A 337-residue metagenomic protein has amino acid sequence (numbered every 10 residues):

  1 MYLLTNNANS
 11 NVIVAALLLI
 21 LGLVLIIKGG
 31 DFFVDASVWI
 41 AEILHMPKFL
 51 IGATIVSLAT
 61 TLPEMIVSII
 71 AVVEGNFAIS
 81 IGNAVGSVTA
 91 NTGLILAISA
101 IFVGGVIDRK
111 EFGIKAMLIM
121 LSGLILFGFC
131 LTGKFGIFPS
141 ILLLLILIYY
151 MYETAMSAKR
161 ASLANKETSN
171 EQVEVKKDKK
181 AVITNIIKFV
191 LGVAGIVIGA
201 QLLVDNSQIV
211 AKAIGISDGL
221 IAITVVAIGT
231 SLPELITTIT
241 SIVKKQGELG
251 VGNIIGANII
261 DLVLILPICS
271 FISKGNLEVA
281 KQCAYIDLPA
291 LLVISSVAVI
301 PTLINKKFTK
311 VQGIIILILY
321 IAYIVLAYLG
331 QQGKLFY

Functional and structural regions predicted by a protein language model:
M1-Y337: Hydrophobic alpha-helical segments, chiefly the membrane-spanning helices and signal/signal-anchor peptides
